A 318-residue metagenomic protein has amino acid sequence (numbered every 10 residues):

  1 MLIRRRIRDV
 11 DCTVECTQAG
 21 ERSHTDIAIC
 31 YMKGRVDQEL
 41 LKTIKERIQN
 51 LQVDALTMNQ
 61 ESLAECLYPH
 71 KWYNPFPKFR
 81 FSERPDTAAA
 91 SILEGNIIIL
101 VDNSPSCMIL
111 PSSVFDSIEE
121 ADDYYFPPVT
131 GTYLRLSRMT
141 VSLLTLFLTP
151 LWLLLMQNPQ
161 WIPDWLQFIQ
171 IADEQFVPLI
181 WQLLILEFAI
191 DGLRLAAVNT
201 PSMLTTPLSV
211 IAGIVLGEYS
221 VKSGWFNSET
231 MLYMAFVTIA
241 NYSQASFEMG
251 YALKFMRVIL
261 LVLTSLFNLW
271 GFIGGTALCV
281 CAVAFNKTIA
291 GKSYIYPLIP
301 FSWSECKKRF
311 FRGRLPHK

Functional and structural regions predicted by a protein language model:
M1-L179, I289-H317: Cytosolic regulatory modules rich in charged/polar residues
R8, Q49, R194, V221 (+1 more regions): Short polybasic/polar patches that bind polyanions
I97, W225, L269: Short glycine/serine/threonine/alanine-rich loop segments
S106, S112-L260: Transmembrane alpha-helical segments that form the functional core of multipass membrane systems
S228-T230, M234-K318: Hydrophobic alpha-helical transmembrane segments of membrane transport and translocation systems, primarily multi-pass
